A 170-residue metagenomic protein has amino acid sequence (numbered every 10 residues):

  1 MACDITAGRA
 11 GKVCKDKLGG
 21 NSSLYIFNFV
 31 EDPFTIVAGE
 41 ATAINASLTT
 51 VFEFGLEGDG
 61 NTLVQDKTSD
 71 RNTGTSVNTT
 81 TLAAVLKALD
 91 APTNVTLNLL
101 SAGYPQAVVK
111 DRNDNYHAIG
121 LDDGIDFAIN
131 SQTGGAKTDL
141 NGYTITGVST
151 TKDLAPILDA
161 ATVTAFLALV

Functional and structural regions predicted by a protein language model:
A2-D4, R9-T81, G124-K137: Solvent-exposed edge beta-strands and adjacent loop segments that serve as assembly or binding interfaces
G8-A10, F29-D32, D59, K87-A91 (+4 more regions): Generic structural motif
D70-A91, D139-D153: Oligomerization/assembly interface segments of phage tail-like spikes and tubes
G74, L97-L99, V109, G135-D139: A general structural signal for short secondary-structure junctions and capping/turn motifs
A83, D111-N130: Short acidic, glycine/tyrosine-flanked loop/strand segments centered on an H-E-D-like triad
A91-L99, P156-L158: Short, conserved charged micro-motifs
T96-I119: Short, acidic/charged, Gly/Pro-enriched secondary-structure junctions
G124-V170: Mixed-charge, glycine-accented linear interaction segment located at domain edges/termini
